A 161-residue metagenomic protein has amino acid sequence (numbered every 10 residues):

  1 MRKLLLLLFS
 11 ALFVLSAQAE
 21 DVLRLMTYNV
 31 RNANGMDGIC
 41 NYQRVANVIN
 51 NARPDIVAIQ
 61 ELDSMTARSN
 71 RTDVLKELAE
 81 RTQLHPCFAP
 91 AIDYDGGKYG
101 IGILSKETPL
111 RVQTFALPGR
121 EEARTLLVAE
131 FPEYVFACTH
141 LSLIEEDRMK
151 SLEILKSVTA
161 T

Functional and structural regions predicted by a protein language model:
L4-L15: Sec-dependent N-terminal signal peptides
A17-D21: Boundary at the C-terminal end of the N-terminal hydrophobic targeting segment
V22, D37-G38, L62-Y134: Structured beta-strand-rich core segments of catalytic domains in phosphoester-bond hydrolases
L23-V30, V45-S69, F136-T139, L155-T161: Active-site beta-strand/loop signature of hydrolases that rely on acidic residues for catalysis
G38-V45, R53, A58, R71-V74 (+4 more regions): Stable alpha-helical elements in mature extracytoplasmic
T114-A116, E130, D147, S157-T161: Metal-dependent phosphoester-hydrolase catalytic domains
A129-D147: Metal-dependent phosphoester/phosphodiester hydrolase catalytic core
